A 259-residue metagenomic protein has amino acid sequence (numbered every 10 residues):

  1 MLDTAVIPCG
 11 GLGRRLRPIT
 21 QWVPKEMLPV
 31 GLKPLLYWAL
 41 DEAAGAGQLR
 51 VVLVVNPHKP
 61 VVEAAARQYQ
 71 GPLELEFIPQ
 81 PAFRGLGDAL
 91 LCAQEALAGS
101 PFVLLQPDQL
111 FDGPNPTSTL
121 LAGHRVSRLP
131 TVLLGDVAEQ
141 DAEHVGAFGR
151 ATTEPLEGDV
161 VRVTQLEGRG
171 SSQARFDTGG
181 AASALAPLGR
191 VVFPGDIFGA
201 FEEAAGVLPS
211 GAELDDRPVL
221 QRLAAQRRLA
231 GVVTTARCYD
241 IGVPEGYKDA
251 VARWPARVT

Functional and structural regions predicted by a protein language model:
M1-I7, R15-P18, L28-P29, K33-Q106 (+1 more regions): Conserved N-terminal catalytic core of the sugar/cofactor nucleotidyltransferase
L2, A182-T259: Conserved alpha/beta core of the MobA/IspD/sugar-nucleotide pyrophosphorylase nucleotidyltransferase superfamily
E26, E74-E76, R162-Q165, R228-A230: Conserved beta-strand segments of alpha/beta enzyme cores
M27, A151-E154, G231: A structural signal for short hydrophobic beta-strand segments in well-ordered beta-sheet cores
N56, I78-Q80, L133-G135, L166-R169 (+1 more regions): Conserved beta-strand termini and adjacent loop/short-helix elements that scaffold enzyme active sites in alpha/beta
A82-L86, E139-D141, S172-R175, C238-D240: A short acidic, often aromatic-flanked loop/helix-cap motif at beta-alpha or helix-coil junctions that lines enzyme
D112-A204: Conserved core of the sugar-phosphate nucleotidyltransferase
